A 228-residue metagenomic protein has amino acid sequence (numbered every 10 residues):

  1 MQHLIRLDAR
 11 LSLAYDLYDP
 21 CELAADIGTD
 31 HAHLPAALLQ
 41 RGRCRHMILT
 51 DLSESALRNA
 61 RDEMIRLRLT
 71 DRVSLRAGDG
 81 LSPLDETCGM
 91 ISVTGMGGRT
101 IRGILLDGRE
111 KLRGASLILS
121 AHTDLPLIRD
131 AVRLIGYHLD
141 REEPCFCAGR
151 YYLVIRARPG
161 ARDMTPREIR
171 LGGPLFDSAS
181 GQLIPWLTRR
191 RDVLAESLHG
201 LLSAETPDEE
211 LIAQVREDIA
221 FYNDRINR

Functional and structural regions predicted by a protein language model:
M1-E22, A36: S-adenosyl-L-methionine
C21-D30: Conserved class I S-adenosyl-L-methionine
H31-C44: Conserved SAM-binding loop of SAM-dependent methyltransferases across substrates and taxa, primarily the Class I
T50-S55: Conserved SAM/SAH-binding beta-strand->alpha-helix loop
R58-E86: S-adenosyl-L-methionine
C88-G95: Short SAM/SAH-binding signature in class I
G108-R156: C-terminal substrate-binding/active-site "lid" region of AdoMet-derived donor-dependent transferases
D163, R167-R228: An accessory alpha-helical subdomain
